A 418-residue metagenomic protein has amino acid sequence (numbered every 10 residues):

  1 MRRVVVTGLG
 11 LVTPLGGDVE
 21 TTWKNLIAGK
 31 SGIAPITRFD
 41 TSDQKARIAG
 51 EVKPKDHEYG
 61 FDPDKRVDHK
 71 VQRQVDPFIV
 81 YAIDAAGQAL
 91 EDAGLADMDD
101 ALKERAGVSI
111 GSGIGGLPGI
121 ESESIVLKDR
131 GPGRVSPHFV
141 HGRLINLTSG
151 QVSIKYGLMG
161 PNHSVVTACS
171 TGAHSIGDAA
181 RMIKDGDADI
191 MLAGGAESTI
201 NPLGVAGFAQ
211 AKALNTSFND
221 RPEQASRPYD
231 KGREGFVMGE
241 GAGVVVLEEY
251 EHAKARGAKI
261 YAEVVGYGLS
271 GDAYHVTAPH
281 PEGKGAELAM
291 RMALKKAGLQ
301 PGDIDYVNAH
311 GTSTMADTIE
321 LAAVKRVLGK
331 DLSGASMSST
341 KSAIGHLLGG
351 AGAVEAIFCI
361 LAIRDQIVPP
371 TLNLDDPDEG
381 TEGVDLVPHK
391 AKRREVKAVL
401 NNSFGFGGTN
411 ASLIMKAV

Functional and structural regions predicted by a protein language model:
M1-V71, E251-E263, I357-T371, K416-V418: ACP-dependent fatty acid/polyketide chain-elongation machinery
R3-T7, A34, R221-A297, Y306: Condensing-enzyme catalytic core mediating Claisen C-C bond formation in acyl metabolism
V6, K30-T167, A196-G207, P301-T318: Conserved beta-ketoacyl condensing-enzyme motif
G8, L26, A86, V108 (+10 more regions): Conserved small-residue
T41-P54, G116-G119, S198-S226, G268-L288 (+3 more regions): Active-site-adjacent elements of ketosynthase-type condensing enzymes
A82-A93, T148, S175, E248-Y250 (+3 more regions): Short, well-ordered amphipathic alpha-helical segments that serve as non-catalytic structural scaffolds within diverse
A82-L95, S153-Y156, P161-E197, F236-A258 (+2 more regions): Active-site-proximal alpha-helical scaffold in enzymes
D129-S136, H174-G177, R181, I190 (+4 more regions): Glycine-/small-residue-rich "gating" segment that lines the acyl/pantetheine channel and substrate pocket
